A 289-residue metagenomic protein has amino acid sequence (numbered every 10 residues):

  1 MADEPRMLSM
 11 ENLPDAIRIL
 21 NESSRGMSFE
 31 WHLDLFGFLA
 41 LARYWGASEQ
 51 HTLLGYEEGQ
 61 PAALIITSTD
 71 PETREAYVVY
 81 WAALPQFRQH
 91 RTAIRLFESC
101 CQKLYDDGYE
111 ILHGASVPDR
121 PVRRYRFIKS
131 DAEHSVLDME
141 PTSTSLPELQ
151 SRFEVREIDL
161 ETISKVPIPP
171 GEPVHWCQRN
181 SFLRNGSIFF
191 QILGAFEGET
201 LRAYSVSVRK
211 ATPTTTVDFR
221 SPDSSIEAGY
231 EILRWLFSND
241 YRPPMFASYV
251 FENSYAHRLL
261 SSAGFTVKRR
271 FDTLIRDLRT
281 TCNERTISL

Functional and structural regions predicted by a protein language model:
D3-T52, Y56-E57, R120-P121, Y125-T212: Amide-forming acyltransferase catalytic core, primarily the GNAT-like/NAT-type and related acyltransferase folds
L53, A63-I65, A76, W81 (+2 more regions): Conserved GNAT-family N-acetyltransferase fold
R74-Q86, V208-I226: Conserved acetyl-CoA binding element of GNAT-fold acetyltransferases
A83, Q89-Q102, S224-S238, R258: Conserved acetyl-CoA-binding loop-helix of GNAT-fold acetyltransferases
L104-V117, D240-F251: Conserved GNAT acetyl-CoA-binding A-motif
V117-H134, F251-R269: Conserved active-site alpha-helix within GNAT-family acetyltransferase domains
I226-E252, A263-F265: C-terminal structured domain segments
N283-L289: C-terminal functional modules
